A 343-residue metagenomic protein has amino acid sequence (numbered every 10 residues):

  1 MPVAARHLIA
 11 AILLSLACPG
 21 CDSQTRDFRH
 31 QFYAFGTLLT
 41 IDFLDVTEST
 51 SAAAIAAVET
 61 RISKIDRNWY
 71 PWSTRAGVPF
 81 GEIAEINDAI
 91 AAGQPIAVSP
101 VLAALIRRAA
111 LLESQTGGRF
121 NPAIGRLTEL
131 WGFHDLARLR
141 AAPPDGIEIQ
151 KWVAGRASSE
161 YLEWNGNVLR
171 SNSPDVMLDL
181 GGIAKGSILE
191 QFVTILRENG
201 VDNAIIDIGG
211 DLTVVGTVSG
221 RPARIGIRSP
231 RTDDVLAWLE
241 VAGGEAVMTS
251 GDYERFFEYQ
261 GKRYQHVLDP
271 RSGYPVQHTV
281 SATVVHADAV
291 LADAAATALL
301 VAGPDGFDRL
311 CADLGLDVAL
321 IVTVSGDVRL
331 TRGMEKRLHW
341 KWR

Functional and structural regions predicted by a protein language model:
P2-I9, L14-R343: Mature catalytic core of soluble alpha/beta enzymes
